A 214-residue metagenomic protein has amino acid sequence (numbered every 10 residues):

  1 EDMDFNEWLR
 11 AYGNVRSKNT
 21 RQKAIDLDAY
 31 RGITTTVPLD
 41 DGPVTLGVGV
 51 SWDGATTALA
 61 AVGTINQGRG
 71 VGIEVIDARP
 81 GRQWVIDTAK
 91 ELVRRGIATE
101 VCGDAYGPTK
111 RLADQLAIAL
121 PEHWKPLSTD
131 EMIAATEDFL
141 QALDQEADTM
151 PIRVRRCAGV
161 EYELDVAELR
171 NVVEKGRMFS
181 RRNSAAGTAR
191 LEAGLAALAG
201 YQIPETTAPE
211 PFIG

Functional and structural regions predicted by a protein language model:
E1-V48: ATPase catalytic-site recognition across NTP-hydrolyzing enzymes
V15, N19, A60, D114 (+1 more regions): C-terminal nuclease/phosphodiesterase catalytic domains that cleave nucleic-acid phosphodiester bonds
Y30-T34, A55-G107: Nucleic-acid-processing active sites and adjacent nucleic-acid-binding tracks, predominantly divalent metal-dependent
D41-V44, G49-G54, G63-I65: Long hydrophobic segments that form regular secondary structure
P43-T45, T56-A58, A98-V101, E122-W124 (+1 more regions): Beta-sheet entry/capping signal
T45-G49, A60-A61, C102, E192: Structured core elements
V71, V93-G96, L112-A117, W124 (+1 more regions): ASCE P-loop NTPase helicase motor core
V101-L112, S128-M132: Acidic, metal-coordinating catalytic cores used for nucleic-acid/nucleotide bond scission and strand-transfer chemistry
